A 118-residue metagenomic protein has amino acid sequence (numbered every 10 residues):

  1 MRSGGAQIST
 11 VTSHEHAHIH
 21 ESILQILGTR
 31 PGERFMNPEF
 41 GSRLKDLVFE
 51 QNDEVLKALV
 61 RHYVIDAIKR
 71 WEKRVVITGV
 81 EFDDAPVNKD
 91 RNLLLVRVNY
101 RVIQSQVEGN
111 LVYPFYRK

Functional and structural regions predicted by a protein language model:
M1-D66, G79-K118: Immediate N-terminus of the mature polypeptide
K69-T78: Short secondary-structure junctions
